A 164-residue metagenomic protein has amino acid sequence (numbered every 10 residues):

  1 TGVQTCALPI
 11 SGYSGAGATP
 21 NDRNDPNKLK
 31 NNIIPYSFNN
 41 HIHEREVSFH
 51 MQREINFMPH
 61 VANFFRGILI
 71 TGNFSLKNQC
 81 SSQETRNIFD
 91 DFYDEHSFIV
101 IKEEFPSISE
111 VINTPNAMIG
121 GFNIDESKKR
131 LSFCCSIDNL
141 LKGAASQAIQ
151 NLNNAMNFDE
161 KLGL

Functional and structural regions predicted by a protein language model:
G2-L8: Short, small-residue-biased leader/transition segments that mark boundaries at the very start of proteins
Y13-F133: C-terminal substrate-binding/catalytic lobe of Rossmann-fold NAD(P)-dependent oxidoreductases
N116-L164: NAD(P)-dependent Rossmann-like dehydrogenase/reductase catalytic/cofactor-binding core
